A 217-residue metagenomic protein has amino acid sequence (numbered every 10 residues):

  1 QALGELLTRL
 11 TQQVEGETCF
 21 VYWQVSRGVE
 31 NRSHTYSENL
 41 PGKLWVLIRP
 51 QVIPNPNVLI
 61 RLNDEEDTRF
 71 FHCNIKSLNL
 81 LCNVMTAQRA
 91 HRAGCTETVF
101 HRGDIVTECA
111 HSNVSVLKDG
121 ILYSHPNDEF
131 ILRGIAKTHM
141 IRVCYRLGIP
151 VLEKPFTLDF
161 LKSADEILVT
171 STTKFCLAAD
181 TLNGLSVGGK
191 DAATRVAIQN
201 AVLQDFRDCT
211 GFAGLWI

Functional and structural regions predicted by a protein language model:
A2-Q13, S26, N31-I217: Helix-start/capping segments and mature chain N-termini
C19-V25: ATP-grasp fold ATP-binding core
